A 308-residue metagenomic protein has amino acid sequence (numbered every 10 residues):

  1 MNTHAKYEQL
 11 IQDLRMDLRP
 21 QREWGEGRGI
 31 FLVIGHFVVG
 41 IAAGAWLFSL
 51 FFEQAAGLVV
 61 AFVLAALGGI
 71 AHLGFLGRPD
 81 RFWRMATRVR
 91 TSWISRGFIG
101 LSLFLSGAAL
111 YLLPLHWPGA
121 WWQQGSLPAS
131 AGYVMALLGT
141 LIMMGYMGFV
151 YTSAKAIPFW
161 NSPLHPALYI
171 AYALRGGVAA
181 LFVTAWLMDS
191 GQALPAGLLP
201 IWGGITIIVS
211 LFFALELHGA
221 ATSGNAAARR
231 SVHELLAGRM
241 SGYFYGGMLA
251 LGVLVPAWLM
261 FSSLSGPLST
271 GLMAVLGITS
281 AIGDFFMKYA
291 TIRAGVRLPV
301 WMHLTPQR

Functional and structural regions predicted by a protein language model:
M1-A55, V59-F62, A294: N-terminal signal-anchor module of multipass membrane proteins
I30, I34-G35, T91-S92, G100-F286: Long, contiguous internal "core" modules enriched in hydrophobic/ aromatic residues
A45-G107: Membrane helical hairpin/interfacial module
F51, G77, T152-K155, L187-G191 (+2 more regions): Membrane-interfacial segments
Q54-G57, E216-A220, Y289-V300: Juxtamembrane/interface segments at transmembrane-helix termini
L76, D80, V150, F213-L215 (+2 more regions): Short helix-terminus and kink motifs of transmembrane alpha helices, predominantly at the cytoplasmic interface
R78-R88, W160, A220-L236, A294-Q307: Cytosolic, membrane-interface loops and tails of multi-pass inner-membrane proteins
L276-R308: C-terminal structured interaction module
